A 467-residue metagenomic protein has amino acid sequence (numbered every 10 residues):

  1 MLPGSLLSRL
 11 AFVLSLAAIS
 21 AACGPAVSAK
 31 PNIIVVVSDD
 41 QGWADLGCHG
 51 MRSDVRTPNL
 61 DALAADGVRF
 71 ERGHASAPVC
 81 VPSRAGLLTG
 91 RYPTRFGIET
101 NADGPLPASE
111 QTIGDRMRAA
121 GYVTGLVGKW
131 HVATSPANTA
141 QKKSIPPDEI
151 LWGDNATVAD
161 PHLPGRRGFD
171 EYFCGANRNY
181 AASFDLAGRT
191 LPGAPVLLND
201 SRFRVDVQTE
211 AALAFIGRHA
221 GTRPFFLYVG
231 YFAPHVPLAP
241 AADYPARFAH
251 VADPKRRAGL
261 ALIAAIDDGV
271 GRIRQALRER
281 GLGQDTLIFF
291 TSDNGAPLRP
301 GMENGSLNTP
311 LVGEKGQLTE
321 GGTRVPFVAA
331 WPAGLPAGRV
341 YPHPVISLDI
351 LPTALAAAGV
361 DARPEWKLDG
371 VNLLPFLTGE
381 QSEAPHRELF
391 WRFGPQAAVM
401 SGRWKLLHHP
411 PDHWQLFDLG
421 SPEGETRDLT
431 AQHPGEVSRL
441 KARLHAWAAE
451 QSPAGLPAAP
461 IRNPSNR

Functional and structural regions predicted by a protein language model:
M1-F12: Bacterial N-terminal signal peptides that target proteins for export
L2, A18, C23-W414, S421-R467: Formylglycine-dependent sulfatase
